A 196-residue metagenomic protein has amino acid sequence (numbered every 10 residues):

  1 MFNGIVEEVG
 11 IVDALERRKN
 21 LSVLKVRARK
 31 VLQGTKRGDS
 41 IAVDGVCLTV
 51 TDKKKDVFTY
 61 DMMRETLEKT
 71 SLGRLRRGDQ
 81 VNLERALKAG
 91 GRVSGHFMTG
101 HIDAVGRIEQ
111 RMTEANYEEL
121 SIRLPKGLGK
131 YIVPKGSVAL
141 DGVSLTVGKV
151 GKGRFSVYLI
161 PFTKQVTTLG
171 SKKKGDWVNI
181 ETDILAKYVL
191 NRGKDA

Functional and structural regions predicted by a protein language model:
M1-A196: Conserved loop->alpha-helix
